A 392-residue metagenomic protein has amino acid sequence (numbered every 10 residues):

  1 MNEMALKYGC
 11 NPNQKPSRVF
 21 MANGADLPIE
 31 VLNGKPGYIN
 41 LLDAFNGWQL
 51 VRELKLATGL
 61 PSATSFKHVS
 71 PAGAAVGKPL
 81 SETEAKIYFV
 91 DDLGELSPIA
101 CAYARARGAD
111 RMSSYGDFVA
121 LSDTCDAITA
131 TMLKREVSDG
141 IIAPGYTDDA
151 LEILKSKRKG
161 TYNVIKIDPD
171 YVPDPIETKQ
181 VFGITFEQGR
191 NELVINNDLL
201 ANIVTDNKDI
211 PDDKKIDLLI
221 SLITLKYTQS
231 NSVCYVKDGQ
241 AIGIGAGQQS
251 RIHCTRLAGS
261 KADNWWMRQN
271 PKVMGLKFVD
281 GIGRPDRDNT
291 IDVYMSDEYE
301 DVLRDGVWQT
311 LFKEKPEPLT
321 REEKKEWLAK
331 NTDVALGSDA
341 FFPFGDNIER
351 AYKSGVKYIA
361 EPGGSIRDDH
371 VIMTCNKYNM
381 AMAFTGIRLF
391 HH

Functional and structural regions predicted by a protein language model:
M1-L199, K214-S232: Active-site loops and adjacent core secondary-structure elements that bind or stabilize anionic groups
N23-K35, A109-Y115, Q188-D206, D286-V307 (+2 more regions): Gly-rich Lys/Arg/Thr-decorated short loops/hinges at beta-loop-alpha junctions or inter-strand turns that position
P36, N40, K214, G247 (+2 more regions): Alpha-helix N-cap/helix-initiation motif
E53, Y227, N264-R268, K353 (+1 more regions): Conserved helix-loop functional segments at active or binding sites
A57-S65, V164-I167, S230-K237, M267-V279 (+1 more regions): Flexible, glycine/charged-enriched surface loops at secondary-structure junctions
A72, D117, L121-S122, R135-I165 (+6 more regions): C-terminal binding/interaction regions
A72-M112, I242-F341: Glycine- and Gly-Pro-enriched alpha-helical subdomains that act as flexible, kink-prone "lid/hinge" or packing modules
I220, T228, Y235-D238, G245 (+1 more regions): Nucleic-acid 5′ end/cap handling module spanning
